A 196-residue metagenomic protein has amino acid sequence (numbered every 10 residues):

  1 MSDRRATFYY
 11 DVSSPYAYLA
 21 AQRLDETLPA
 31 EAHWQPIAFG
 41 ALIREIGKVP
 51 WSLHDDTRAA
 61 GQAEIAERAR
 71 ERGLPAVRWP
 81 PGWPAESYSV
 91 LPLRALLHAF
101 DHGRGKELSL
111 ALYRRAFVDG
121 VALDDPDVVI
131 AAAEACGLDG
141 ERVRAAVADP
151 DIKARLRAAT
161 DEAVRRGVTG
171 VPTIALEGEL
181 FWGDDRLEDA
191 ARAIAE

Functional and structural regions predicted by a protein language model:
D3-E31, A111-E196: C-terminal cap of thioredoxin/glutaredoxin-like
V12, Y16-D119: Structural alpha/beta surface segment adjacent to cysteine/selenocysteine redox centers across thiol/disulfide enzymes
